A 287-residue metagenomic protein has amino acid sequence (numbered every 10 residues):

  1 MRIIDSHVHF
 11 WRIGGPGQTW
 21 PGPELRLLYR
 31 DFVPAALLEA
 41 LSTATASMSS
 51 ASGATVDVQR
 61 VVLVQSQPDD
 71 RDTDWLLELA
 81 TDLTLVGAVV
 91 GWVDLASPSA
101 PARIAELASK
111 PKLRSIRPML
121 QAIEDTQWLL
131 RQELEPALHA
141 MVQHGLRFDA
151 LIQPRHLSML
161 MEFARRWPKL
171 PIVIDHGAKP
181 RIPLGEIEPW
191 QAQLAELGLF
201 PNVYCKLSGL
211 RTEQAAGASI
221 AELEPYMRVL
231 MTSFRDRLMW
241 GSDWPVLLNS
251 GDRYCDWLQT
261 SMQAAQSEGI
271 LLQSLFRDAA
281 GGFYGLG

Functional and structural regions predicted by a protein language model:
M1-H144, E188, L197, A221: Mid-domain alpha/beta scaffold segments of enzyme catalytic cores
M1-I4, G22, L28-R60, V229 (+2 more regions): Mid-to-C-terminal alpha-helical segments outside catalytic/metal-binding sites
V8, S66, G177, D243-W244: Active-site metal-binding loops of divalent metal-dependent hydrolases
P68-D69, L95-P98, I123-Q127, P180-P183 (+2 more regions): Short, small-residue-enriched loops and turns at beta-alpha junctions that line or gate enzyme active sites
D70-V86, V173-I174, E224-M231, W257-A264: Short, electropositive alpha-helical surface patch
D74-E78, A105, M161-E162, A195 (+3 more regions): Active-site phosphate/pyrophosphate- and oxyanion-stabilizing loops and adjacent acidic/basic residues in soluble
W128-W240: Catalytic pocket-lining loop regions of alpha/beta-barrel enzymes, especially the amidohydrolase/enolase/GH5 lineages
